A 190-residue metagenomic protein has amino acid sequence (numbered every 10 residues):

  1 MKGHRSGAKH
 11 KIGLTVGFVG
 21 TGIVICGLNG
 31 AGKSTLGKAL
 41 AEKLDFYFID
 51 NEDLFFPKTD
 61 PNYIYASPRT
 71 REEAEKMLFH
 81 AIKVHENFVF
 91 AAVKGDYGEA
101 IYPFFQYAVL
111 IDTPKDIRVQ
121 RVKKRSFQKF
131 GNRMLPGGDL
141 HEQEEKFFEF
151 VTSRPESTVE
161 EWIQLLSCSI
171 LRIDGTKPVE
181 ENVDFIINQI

Functional and structural regions predicted by a protein language model:
I25: Hydrophobic anchor at the beta1->P-loop junction of P-loop NTPases
L28: P-loop (Walker A) phosphate-binding loop of NTP-binding proteins
A31: ATP-binding Walker
S34: Walker A/P-loop
K38, E42-H80: Conserved substrate/cofactor phosphate-moiety recognition/catalytic segment in nucleotide-dependent phosphotransferases
V84-F88: Loop/turn-to-beta-strand initiation segments
F105-R125: Conserved phosphate-donor/acceptor-positioning beta-strand/loop module used by diverse small-molecule
G131-N182: Small-molecule kinase domains that catalyze NTP-dependent phosphoryl transfer to phosphate-bearing small molecules
